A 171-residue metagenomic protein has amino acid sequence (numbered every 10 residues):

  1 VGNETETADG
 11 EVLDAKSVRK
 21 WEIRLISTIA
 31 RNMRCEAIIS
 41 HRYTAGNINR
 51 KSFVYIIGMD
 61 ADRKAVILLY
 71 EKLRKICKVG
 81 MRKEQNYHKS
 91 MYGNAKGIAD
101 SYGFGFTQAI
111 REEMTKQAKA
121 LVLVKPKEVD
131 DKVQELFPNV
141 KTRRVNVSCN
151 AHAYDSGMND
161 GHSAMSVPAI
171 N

Functional and structural regions predicted by a protein language model:
G2-N171: Extended, helix-rich structural scaffolds rather than catalytic motifs
